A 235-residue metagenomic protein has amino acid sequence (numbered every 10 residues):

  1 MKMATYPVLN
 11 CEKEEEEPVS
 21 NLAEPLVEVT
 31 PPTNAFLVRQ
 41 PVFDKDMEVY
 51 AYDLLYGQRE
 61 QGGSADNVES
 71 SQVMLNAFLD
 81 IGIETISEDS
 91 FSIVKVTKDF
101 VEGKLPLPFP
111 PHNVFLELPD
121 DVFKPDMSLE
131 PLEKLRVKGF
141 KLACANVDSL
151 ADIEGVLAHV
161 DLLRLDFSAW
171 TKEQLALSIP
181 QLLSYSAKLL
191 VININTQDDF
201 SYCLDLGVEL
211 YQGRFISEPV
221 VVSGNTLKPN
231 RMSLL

Functional and structural regions predicted by a protein language model:
K2-D46, G57-G63, E117-V122, A145-D148 (+1 more regions): EAL-family c-di-GMP phosphodiesterase catalytic domain
A4, S20-P108: Extended, compositionally biased accessory segments flanking or bridging domains
Q72-K134, F140-A145, S149-A151: Catalytic core of bacterial c-di-GMP phosphodiesterases, primarily the EAL and HD-GYP domains, capturing alpha-helical
P110-P111, V137, L157, S184: Short, well-ordered coil/turn elements that cap or connect secondary structure elements
